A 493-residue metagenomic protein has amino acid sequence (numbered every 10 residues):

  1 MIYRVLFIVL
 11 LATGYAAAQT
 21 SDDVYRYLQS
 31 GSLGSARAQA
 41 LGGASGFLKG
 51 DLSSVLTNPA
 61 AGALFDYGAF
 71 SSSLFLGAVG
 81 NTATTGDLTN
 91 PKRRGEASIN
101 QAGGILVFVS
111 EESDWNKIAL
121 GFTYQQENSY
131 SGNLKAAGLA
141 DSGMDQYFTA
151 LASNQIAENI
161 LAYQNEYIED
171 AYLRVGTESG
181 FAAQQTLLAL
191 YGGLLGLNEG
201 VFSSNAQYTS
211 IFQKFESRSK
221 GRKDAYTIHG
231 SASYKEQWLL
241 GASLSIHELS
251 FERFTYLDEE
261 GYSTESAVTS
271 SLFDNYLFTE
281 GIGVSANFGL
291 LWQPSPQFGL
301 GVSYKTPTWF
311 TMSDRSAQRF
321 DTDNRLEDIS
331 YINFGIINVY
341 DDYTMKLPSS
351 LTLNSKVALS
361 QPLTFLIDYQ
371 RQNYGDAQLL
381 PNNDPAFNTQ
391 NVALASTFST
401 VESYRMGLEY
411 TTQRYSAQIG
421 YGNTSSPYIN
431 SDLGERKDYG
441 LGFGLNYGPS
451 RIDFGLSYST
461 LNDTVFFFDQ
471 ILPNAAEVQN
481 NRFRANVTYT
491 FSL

Functional and structural regions predicted by a protein language model:
M1-D22, L493: Bacterial Sec-dependent N-terminal signal peptides
Q19-L33, V107-L493: Outer-membrane beta-barrel porins/channels
Q29-F47: N-terminal targeting signals for Sec/Tat export/insertion, comprising classic cleavable signal peptides
A36, L48-T57, A63-D141, D224: Outer-membrane beta-barrel translocator/receptor signature
G42-G50, L394, I429-N430: Short, charged, low-hydrophobicity "junction" segments
